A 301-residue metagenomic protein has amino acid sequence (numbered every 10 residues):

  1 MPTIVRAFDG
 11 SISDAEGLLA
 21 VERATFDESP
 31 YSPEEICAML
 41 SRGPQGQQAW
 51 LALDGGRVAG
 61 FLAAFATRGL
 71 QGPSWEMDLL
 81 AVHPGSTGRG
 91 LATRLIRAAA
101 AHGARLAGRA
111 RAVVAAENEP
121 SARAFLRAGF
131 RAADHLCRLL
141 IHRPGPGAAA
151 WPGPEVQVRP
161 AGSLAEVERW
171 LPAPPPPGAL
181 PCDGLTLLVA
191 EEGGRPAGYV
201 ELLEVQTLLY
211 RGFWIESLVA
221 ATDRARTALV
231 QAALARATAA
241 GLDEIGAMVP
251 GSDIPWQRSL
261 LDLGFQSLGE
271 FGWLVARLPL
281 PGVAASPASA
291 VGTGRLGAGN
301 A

Functional and structural regions predicted by a protein language model:
P2-L18, A150-R169: A short beta-loop-alpha structural element at the N-terminal edge of CoA-dependent acyl/N-acetyltransferase catalytic
L19, T25-G69, E168-L187, E192: Active-site rim helix/loop that mediates acceptor-substrate recognition in acyltransferases
L51, R57-A66, E76, A81 (+2 more regions): Conserved beta-strand in the GNAT
P73-P84, L209-T222: Conserved acetyl-CoA binding element of GNAT-fold acetyltransferases
W75, G103-A115, A239-V249: Conserved GNAT acetyl-CoA-binding A-motif
V82, G88-A101, R123, R127 (+1 more regions): Conserved acetyl-CoA-binding loop-helix of GNAT-fold acetyltransferases
T93, A116-D134, G251-G269: Conserved active-site alpha-helix within GNAT-family acetyltransferase domains
V113-A115, R131-P144, Q266-P279: Conserved catalytic-core motifs of GNAT/GCN5-like acyltransferases
